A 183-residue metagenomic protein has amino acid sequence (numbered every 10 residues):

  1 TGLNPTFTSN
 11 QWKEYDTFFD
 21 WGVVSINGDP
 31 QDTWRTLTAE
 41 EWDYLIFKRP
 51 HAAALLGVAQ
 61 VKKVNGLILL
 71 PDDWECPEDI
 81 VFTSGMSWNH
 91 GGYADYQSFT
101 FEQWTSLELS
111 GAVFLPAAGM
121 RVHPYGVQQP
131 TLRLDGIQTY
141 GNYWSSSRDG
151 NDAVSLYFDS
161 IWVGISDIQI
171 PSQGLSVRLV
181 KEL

Functional and structural regions predicted by a protein language model:
T1-D32: Short, surface-exposed beta-strand/turn modules with glycine/proline-rich turns and flanking aromatic residues
V23, R35-L183: C-terminal, surface-exposed recognition/capping segments
